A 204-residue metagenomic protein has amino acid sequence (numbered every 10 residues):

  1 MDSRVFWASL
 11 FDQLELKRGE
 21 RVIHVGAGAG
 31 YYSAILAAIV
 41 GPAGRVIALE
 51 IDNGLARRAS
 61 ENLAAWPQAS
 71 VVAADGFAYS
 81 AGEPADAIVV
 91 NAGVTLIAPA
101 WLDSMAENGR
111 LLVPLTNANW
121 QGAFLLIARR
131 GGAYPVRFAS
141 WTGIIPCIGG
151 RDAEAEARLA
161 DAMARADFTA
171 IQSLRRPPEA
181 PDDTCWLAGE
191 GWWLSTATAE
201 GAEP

Functional and structural regions predicted by a protein language model:
M1-D12: A glycine-rich, Thr/Ser-enriched phosphate-binding loop motif common to dinucleotide/cofactor-binding enzymes
S3, N62, I97, D182 (+1 more regions): Acidic, low-complexity intrinsically disordered regions
R4-V5, E83, I148-G149: Solvent-exposed, flexible loop/coil residues
A8-S9, A34, Q68, A81 (+3 more regions): Intrinsically disordered, low-complexity regions enriched in small/polar residues
F11, E15-L112, N117-Q121: Conserved nucleotide-cofactor-binding alpha/beta core module
N119-P204: SAM/dcSAM-binding transferase cores
